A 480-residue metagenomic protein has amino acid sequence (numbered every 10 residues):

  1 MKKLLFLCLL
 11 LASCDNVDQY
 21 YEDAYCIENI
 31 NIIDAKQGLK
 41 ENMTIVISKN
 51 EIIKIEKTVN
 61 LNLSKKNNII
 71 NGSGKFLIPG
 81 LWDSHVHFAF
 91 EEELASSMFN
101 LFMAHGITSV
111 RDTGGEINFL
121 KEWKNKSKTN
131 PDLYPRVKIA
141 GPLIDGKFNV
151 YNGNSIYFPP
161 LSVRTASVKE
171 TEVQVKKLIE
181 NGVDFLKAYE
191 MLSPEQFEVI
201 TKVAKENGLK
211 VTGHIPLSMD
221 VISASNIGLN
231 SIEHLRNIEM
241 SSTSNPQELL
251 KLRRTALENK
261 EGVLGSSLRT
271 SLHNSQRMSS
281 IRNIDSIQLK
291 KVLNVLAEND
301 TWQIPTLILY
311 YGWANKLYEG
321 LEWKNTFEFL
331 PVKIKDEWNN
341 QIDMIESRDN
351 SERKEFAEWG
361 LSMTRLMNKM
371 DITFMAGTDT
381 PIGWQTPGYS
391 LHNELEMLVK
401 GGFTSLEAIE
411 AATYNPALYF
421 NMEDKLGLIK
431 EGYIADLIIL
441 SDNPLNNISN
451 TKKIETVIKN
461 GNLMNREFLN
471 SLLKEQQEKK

Functional and structural regions predicted by a protein language model:
M1-L7: Sec-dependent signal peptide recognition, specifically the positively charged N-region followed immediately by
L11-S13: C-terminal motif of bacterial Sec signal peptides marking the signal peptidase cleavage site
D18-A24, I32, K36-I78, S96: Histidine-rich, glycine-flanked metal-binding segment
C26, N67-N71, V137-I139, L463: Conserved beta-strand scaffold positions in the cores of enzyme catalytic domains, especially in NTP/NDP-utilizing
I30, E431-E475: C-terminal cap of metal-dependent C-N hydrolases
I30, I45, N50, G74 (+15 more regions): Divalent metal-coordination and catalytic microenvironments
G72, F76-L77, L81, S96-P216 (+2 more regions): Divalent-metal coordination cores built from histidine and acidic residues
T326-N443: His/Asp/Glu-enriched, well-ordered alpha-helical/loop segment that forms or immediately abuts the divalent-metal
